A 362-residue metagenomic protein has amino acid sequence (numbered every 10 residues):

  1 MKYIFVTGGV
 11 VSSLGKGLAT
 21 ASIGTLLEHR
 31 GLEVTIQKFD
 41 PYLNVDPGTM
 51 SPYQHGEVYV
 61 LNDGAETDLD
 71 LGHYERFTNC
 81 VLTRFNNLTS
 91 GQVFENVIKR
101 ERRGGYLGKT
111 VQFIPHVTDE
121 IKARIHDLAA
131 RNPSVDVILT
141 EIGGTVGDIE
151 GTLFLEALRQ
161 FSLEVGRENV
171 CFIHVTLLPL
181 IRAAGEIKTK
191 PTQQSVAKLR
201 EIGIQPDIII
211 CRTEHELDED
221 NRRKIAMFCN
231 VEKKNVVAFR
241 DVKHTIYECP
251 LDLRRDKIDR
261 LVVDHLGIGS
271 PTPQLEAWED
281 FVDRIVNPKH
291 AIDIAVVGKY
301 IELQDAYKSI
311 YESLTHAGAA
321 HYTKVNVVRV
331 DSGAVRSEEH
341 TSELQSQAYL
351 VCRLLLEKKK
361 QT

Functional and structural regions predicted by a protein language model:
M1-E338: Flexible phosphate-sensing "switch/lid" loops adjacent to ATP/NTP-binding sites across phosphate-transfer
E343-T362: Positively charged, low-complexity/disordered segments
